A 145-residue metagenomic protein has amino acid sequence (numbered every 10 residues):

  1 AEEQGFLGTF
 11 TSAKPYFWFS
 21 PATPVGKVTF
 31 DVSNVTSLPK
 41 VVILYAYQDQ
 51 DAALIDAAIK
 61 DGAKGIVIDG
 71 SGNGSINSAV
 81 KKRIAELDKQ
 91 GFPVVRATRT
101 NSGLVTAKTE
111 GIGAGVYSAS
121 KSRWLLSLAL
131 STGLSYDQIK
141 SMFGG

Functional and structural regions predicted by a protein language model:
A1-N73: Accessory alpha-helical/coil subdomains and C-terminal extensions that flank or cap enzyme catalytic cores
A57, N73-G145: C-terminal non-catalytic interaction/assembly regions of soluble proteins
